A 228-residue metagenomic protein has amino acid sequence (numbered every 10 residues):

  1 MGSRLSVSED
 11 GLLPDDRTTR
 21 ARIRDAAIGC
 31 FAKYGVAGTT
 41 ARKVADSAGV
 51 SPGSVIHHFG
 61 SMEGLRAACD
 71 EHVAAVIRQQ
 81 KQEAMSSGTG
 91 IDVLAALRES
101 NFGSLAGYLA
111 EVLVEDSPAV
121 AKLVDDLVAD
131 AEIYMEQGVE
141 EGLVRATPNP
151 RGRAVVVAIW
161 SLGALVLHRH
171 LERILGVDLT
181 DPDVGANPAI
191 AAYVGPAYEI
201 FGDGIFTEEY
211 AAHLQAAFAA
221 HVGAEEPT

Functional and structural regions predicted by a protein language model:
M1-S6, A129, E140, V166-T228: C-terminal peripheral helix-coil segments that are non-catalytic and often amphipathic
G11-T19: Short, Lys/Arg-enriched anionic-surface-contact patches
T19-R22, A26, C30-G64, A68: Helix-turn-helix
A68, A75-E111, P150, A154: Hydrophobic alpha-helical connector segments
I77-K81, S117-L143, P148, G152-V155: Amphipathic alpha-helical packing segments from all-alpha helical-bundle domains
M85, A96-E132, R169-I174: Amphipathic alpha-helical segments used for helix-helix packing
Y108, D126, N149-I159, P196 (+1 more regions): Amphipathic alpha-helical interaction segments
S117, S161-V166: Short alpha-helix boundary/capping elements
